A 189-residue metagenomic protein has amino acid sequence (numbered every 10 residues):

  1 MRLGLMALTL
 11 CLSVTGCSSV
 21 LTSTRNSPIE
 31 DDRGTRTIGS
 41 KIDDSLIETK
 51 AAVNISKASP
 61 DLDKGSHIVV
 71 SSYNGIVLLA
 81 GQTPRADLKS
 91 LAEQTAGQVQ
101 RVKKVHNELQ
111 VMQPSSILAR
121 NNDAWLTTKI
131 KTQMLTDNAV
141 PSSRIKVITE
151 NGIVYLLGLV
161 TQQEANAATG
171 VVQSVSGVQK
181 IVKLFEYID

Functional and structural regions predicted by a protein language model:
R2-L8, L12, G16-D189: N-terminal targeting leaders
